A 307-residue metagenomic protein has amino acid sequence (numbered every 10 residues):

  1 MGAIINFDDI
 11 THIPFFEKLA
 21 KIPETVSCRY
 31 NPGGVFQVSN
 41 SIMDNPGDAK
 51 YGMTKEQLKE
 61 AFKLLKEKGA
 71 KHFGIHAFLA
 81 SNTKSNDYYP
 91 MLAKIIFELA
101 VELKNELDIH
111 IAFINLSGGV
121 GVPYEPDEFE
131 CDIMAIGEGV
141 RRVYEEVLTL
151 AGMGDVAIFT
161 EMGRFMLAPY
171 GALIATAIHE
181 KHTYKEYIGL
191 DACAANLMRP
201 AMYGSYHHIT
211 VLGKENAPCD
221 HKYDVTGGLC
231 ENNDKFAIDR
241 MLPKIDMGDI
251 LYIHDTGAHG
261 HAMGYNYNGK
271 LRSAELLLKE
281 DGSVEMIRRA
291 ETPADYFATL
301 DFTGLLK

Functional and structural regions predicted by a protein language model:
M1-F113, V122: Active-site-proximal beta-alpha core segment in soluble small-molecule metabolic enzymes
N6, S27-R29, S117, F159 (+2 more regions): Generic enzyme active-site microenvironment
T11, M53-E56, E60, D87 (+9 more regions): Conserved active-site and cofactor/substrate-binding residues in soluble primary-metabolism enzymes
L19-I22, N40-D44, Y89-P90, F129-C131 (+3 more regions): Short, glycine/charged-enriched secondary-structure capping and boundary segments
S85-L92, P123-I136, L167-H179, I238-M241: Short glycine/threonine-rich loop-to-helix capping motif typified by GTGT followed within a few residues by an Asp-Pro
P90-A151, D155-F159: Acidic, glycine-rich loop-and-beta core segments that form the ion-binding/anion-interacting portion of active sites
M153-K307: Charged (often Lys/Glu-rich) extended helix/loop segments that serve as interaction or gating elements
